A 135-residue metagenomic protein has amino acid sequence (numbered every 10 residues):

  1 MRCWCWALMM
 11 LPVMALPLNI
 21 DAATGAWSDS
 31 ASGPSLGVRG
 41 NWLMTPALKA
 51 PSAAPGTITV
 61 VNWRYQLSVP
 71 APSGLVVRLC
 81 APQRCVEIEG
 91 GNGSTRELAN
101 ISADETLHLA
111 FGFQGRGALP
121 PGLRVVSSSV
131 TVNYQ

Functional and structural regions predicted by a protein language model:
M1-W4: Positively charged n-region of N-terminal signal peptides that target proteins for export
W6-M14: Bacterial N-terminal signal peptides
L16-Q135: Disulfide-rich extracellular domains of secreted proteins
